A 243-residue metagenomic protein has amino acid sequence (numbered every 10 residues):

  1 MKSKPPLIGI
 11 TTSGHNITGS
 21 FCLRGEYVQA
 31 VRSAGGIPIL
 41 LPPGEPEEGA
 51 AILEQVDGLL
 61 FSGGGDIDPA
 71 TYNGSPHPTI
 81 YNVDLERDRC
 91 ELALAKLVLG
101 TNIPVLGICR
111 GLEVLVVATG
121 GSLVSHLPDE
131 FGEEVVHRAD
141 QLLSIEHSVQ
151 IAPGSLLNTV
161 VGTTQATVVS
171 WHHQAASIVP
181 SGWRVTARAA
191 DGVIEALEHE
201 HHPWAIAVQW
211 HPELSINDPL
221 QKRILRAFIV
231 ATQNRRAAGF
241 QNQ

Functional and structural regions predicted by a protein language model:
M1-I108, V116-A118, V124, P128-V160 (+4 more regions): N-terminal beta1-alpha1 cap of cysteine-dependent amidohydrolase-like domains
L112: The feature captures the ABC ATPase H-loop/switch
V161-T167: Catalytic cores of DNA base-excision repair glycosylases
S170: Short basic/aromatic active-site micro-motif
I206-W210: Active-site-proximal beta-strand elements of phosphoester/diester hydrolases
